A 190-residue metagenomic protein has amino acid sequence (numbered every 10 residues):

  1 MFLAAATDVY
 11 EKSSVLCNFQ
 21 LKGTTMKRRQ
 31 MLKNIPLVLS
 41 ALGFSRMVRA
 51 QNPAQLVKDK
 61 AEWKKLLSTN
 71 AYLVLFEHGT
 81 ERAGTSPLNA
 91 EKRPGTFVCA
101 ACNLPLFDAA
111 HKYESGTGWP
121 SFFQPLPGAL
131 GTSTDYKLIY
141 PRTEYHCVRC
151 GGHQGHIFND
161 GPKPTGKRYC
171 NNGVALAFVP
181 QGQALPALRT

Functional and structural regions predicted by a protein language model:
C17-L39: N-terminal secretory signal peptides and thylakoid transit peptides that target proteins across membranes
S45-E77, E81-R82, P186, T190: C-terminal segment of N-terminal export signals and the immediately downstream linker at the start of the mature
K92-S121: Mid-length scaffold segments of soluble, non-membrane domains
T96, E144, K167: Residues immediately within or flanking Cys/His clusters that coordinate Zn2+ in small zinc-binding modules
C99, C147-C150: Short cysteine-rich clusters marking metal-coordination/redox-active sites
N103, G151, V174: Cys/His-coordinated zinc-binding microdomains
D108-A109, H156-I157, V179: Short, non-ligating residues that shape and space the ligands of small metal-coordination modules and catalytic
P164-T190: N-terminal targeting pre-sequences for secretion and organelle import
